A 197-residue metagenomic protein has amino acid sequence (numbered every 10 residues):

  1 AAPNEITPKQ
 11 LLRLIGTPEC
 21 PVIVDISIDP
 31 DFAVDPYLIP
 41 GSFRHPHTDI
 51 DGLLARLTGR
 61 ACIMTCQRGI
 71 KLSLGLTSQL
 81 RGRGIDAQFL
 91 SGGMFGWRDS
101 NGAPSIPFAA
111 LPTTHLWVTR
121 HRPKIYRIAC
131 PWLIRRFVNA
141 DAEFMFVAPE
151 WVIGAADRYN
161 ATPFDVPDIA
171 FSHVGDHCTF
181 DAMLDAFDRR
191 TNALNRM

Functional and structural regions predicted by a protein language model:
A1-P21, I26-I63, R68-K124, C130-P131 (+4 more regions): Rhodanese-like catalytic fold shared by cysteine-dependent sulfurtransferases and DSP/PTP-type phosphatases
I134-V174: Helix-loop elements that line ligand-binding/catalytic pockets
S172-M197: Basic, alpha-helical nucleic-acid-binding regions used in initiation and control of genome expression
